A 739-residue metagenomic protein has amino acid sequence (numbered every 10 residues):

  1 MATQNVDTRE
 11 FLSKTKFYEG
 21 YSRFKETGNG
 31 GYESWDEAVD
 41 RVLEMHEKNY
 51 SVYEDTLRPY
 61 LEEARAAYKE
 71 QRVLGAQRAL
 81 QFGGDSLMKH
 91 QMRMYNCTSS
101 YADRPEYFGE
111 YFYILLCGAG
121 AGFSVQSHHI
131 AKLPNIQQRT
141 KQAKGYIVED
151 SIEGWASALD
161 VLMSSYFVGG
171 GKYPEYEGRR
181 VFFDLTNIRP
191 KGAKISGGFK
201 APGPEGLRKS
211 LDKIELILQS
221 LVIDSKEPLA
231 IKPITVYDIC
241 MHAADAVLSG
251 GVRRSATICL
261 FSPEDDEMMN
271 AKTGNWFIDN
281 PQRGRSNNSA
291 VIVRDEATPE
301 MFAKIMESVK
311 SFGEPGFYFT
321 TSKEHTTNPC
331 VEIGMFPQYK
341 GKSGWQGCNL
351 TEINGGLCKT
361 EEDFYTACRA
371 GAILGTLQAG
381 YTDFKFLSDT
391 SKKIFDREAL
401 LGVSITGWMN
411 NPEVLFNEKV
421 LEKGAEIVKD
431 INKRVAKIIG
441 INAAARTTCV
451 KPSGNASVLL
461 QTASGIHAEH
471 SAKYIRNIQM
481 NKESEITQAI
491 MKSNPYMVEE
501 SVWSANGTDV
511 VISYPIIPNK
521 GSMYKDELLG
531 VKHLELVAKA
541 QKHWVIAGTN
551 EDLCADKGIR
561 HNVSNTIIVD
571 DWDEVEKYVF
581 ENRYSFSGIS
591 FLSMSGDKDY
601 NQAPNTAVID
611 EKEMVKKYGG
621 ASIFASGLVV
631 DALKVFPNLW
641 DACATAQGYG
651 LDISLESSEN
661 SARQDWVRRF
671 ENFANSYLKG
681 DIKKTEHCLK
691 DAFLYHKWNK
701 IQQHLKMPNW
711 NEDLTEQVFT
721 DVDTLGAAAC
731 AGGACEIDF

Functional and structural regions predicted by a protein language model:
M1-F739: Extended catalytic cores of very large enzyme megasubunits
